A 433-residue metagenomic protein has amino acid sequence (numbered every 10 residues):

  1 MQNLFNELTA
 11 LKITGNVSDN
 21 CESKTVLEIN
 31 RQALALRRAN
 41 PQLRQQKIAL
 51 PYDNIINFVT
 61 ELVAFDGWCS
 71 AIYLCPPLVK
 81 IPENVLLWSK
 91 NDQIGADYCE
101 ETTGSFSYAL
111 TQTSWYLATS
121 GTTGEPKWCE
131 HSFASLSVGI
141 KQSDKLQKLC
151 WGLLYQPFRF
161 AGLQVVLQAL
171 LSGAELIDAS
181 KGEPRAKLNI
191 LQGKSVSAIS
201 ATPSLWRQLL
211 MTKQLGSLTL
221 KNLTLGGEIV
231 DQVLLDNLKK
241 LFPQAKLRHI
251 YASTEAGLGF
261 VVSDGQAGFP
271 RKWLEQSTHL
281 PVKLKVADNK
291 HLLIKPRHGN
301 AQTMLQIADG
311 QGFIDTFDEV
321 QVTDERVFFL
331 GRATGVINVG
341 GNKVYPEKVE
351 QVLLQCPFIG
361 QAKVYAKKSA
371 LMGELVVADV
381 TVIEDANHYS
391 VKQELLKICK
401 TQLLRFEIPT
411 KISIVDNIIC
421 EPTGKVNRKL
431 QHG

Functional and structural regions predicted by a protein language model:
Q2-G15, E100-A118, K145-W151: Conserved pre-ATP/AMP-binding loop-to-beta segment of ANL
N3-Q42, S107, H131-A134: Conserved AMP-binding/adenylate-forming core of the ANL superfamily
F106, T113-K141: Conserved AMP-binding A3 loop
S137-C150, F158-S197: Conserved AMP-binding/adenylation subdomain of ANL enzymes
A198, L210, Q214-F269: Gly/Ser/Thr-rich phosphate-binding loop
I199, I314-E407: AMP-binding/adenylate-forming catalytic core of the ANL superfamily
K285-F317, Q321, R332, N342-V344: Conserved ATP/PPi-binding loop(s) of AMP-dependent carboxylate-activating enzymes
L403-K425: AMP-binding/adenylate-forming catalytic domain of the ANL superfamily
